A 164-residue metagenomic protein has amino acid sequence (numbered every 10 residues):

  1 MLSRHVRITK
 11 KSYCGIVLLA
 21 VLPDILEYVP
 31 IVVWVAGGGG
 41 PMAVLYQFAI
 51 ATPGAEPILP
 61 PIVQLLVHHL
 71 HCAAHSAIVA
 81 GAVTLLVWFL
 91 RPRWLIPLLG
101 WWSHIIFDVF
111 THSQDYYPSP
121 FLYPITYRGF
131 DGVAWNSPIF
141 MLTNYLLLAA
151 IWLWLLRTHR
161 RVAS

Functional and structural regions predicted by a protein language model:
M1-S164: N-terminal membrane-targeting hydrophobic helices
